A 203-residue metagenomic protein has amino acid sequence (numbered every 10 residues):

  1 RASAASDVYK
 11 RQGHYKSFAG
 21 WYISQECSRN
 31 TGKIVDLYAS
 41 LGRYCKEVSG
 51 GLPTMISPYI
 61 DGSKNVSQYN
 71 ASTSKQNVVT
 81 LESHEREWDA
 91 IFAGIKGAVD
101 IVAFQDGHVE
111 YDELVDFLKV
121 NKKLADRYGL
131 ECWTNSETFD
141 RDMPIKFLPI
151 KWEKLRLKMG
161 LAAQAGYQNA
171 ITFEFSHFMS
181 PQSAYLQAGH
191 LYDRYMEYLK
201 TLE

Functional and structural regions predicted by a protein language model:
R1, G32-L37, Q76-E87, D112-E113 (+1 more regions): Alpha-helix N-cap and loop-to-helix initiation/capping positions
R1, Y22-E26, L41-H84, I101-G107 (+1 more regions): Aromatic-lined carbohydrate-recognition surfaces of secreted/lumenal glycan-active proteins
A2-Y9: Short, small-residue-biased leader/transition segments that mark boundaries at the very start of proteins
D7, D36-E47, A90, D116-K123 (+1 more regions): Alpha-helical scaffolding segments of alpha/beta enzyme cores, especially the outer helices of TIM-barrel or partial
G32-V35, V66-Y69, L114-V115, P144-F147 (+1 more regions): A short acidic (Asp/Glu
A71, E82, A93-G107, D112-G129 (+3 more regions): Elongated scaffolding segments in large macromolecular assemblies, built predominantly from amphipathic alpha-helices
A103-Y111, E131-E203: Substrate-binding cleft of secreted/luminal carbohydrate-active enzymes
